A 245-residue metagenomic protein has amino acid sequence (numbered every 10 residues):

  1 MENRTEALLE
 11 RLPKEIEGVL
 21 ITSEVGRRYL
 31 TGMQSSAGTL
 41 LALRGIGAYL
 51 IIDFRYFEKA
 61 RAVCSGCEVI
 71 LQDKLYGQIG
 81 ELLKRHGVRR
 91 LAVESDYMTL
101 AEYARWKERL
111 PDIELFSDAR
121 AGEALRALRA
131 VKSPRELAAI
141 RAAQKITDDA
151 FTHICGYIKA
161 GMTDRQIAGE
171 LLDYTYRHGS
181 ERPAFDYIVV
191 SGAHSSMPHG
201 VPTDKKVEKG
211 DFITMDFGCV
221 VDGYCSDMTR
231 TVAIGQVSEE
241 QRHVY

Functional and structural regions predicted by a protein language model:
M1-Y245: Active-site neighborhoods and metal-handling regions in enzymes and metal-associated proteins
